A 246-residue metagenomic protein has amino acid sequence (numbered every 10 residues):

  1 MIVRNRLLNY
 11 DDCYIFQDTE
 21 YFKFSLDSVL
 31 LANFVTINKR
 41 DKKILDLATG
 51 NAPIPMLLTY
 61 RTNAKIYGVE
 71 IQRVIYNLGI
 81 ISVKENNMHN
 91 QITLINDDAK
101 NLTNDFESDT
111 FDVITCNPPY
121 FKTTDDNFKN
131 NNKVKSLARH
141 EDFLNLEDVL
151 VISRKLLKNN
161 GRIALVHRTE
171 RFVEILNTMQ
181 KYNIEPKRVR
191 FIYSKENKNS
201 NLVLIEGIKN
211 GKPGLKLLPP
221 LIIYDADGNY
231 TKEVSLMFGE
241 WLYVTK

Functional and structural regions predicted by a protein language model:
I2-N38: Class I SAM-dependent transferase core
N9, M88, Q180-N183, L217: Short, structurally constrained coil/turn elements that cap an alpha-helix or connect an alpha-helix to the following
C13, K42, A64, N90-I92 (+2 more regions): A structural micro-motif
Y14, E20, D142-S200: Conserved Class I SAM-dependent methyltransferase catalytic core
F34-N127, V151: Conserved SAM/SAH cofactor-binding pocket of Class I
P118-D148: Mobile active-site "lid"/loop adjacent to the S-adenosyl-L-methionine
N199-K246: SAM/dcSAM-binding transferase cores
